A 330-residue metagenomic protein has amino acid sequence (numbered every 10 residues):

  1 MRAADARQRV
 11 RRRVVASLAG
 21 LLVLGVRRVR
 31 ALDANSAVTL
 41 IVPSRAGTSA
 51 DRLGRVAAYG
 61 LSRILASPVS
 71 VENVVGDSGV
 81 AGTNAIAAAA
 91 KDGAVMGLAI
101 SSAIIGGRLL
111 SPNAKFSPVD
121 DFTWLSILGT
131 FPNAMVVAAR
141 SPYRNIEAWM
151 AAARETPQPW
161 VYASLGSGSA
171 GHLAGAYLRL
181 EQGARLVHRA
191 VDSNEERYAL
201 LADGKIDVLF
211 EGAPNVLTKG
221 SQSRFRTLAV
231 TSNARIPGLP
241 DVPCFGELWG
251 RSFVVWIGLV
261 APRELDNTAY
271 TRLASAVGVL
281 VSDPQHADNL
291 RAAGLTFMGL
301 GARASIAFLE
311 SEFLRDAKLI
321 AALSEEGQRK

Functional and structural regions predicted by a protein language model:
M1-V10, S17-L22: N-terminal secretory signal peptides
L24-R28: C-terminal segment of classical bacterial N-terminal signal peptides
V29-D121, S167, A184-D207, K219 (+2 more regions): N-terminal (or domain-start) structured segment
T39-I41, G97, V161-A163, L209 (+2 more regions): Short, well-ordered beta-strand segments
A88-A94, L109-E196, F245, W256-N289: Hinge/capping helix and adjacent helix->loop/strand transition within the periplasmic-binding protein
S102-P112, Y177-E181, D203, V208-P240: A ligand-binding cleft/hinge motif common to bilobed small-molecule-binding domains
T130, N215-S282, S311-L314, Q328-K330: C-terminal lobe and pocket-closing loops of periplasmic/extracytoplasmic Venus-flytrap solute-binding proteins
L180-E181, T268-K330: An extracytoplasmic/periplasmic, membrane-proximal ligand-sensing/linker region
